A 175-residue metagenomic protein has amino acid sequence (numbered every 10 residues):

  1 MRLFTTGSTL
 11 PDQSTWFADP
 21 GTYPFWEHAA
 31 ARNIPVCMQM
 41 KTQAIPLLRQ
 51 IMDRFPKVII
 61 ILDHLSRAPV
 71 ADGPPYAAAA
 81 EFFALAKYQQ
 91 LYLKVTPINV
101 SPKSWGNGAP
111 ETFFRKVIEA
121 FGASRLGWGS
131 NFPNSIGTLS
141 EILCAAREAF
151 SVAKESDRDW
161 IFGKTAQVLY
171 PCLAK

Functional and structural regions predicted by a protein language model:
M1-Q43, Q50, Y92-N99: Active-site gating/metal-coordination segments in enzymes
T5-S8, H64-P69: Short, acidic/turn-prone active-site loops that include or flank metal/cofactor- and phosphate-binding residues
Q13-D19, T42-P56, A71-A84, S104-R115: Distinct, well-ordered alpha-helical segments
A30-P35, P56-I59, K87-L91, G122-L126: Short, well-ordered coil/turn segments that N-cap beta-strands
Q39-M40, I61-L65: Conserved anion-binding
L65, S130-F132: Active-site metal-binding loops of divalent metal-dependent hydrolases
K94-P97, W128-G129, F162: Short beta-strand segments
R115-K116, F121-G127, N134-K175: Mid-to-C-terminal alpha-helical segments outside catalytic/metal-binding sites
